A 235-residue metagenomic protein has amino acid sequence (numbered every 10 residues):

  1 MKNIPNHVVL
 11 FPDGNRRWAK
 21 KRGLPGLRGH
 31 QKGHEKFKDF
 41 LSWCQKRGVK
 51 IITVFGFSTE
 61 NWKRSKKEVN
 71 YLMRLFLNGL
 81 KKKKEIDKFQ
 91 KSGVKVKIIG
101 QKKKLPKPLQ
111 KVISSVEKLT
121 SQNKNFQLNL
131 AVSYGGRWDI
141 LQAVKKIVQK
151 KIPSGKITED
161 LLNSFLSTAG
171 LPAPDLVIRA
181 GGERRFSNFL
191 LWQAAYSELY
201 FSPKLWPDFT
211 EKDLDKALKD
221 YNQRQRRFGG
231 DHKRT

Functional and structural regions predicted by a protein language model:
M1-T235: Flexible, compositionally biased loop and terminal segments
